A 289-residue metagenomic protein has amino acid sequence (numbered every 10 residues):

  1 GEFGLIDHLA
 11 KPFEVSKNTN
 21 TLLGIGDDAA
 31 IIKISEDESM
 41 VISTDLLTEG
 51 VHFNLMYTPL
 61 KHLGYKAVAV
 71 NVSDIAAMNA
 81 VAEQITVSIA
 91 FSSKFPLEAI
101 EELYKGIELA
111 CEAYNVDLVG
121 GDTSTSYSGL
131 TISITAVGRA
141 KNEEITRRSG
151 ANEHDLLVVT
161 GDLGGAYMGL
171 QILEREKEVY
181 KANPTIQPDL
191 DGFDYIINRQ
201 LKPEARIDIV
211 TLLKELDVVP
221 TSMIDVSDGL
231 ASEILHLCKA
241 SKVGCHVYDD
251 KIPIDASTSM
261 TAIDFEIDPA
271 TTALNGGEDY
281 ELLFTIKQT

Functional and structural regions predicted by a protein language model:
G1-P59, M78, V87, G106: Extreme N-terminal cap/leader segments of soluble proteins
E2-G4, H8-V15, E38, T58 (+5 more regions): Glycine-/charge-enriched secondary-structure boundary and capping motifs
T19-L23, K202, T272-N275: Short Gly/Pro-enriched turn/cap motifs at secondary-structure boundaries
L23, L55-V72, K94-K105: Glycine-rich anion/phosphate-binding loops
I31, N71, N79, L118 (+3 more regions): Residue-level signal for inorganic ion chemistry
L47, A82-E176: Glycine-rich anion-binding loops of enzyme active sites
G169-I186, L190: Short, compositionally biased
Q187-H236: Polyanion-binding loop/helix "lid" in catalytic or ligand-binding cores
